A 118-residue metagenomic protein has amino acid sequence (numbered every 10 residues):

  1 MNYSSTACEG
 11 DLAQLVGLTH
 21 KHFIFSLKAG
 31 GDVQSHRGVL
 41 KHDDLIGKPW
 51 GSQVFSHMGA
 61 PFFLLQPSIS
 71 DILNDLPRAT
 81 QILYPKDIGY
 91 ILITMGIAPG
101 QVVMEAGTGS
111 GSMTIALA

Functional and structural regions predicted by a protein language model:
M1-F63: N-terminal auxiliary segments of SAM/dcSAM-dependent transferases
S4-S5, D75-G89: Conserved SAM-binding loop and adjacent beta-strand
P61-A79: P-loop NTP-binding catalytic core
Y84, G109-S110: Conserved SAM/SAH-binding loop
A98-G109: Conserved class I S-adenosyl-L-methionine
S110-A118: Conserved SAM-binding loop of SAM-dependent methyltransferases across substrates and taxa, primarily the Class I
